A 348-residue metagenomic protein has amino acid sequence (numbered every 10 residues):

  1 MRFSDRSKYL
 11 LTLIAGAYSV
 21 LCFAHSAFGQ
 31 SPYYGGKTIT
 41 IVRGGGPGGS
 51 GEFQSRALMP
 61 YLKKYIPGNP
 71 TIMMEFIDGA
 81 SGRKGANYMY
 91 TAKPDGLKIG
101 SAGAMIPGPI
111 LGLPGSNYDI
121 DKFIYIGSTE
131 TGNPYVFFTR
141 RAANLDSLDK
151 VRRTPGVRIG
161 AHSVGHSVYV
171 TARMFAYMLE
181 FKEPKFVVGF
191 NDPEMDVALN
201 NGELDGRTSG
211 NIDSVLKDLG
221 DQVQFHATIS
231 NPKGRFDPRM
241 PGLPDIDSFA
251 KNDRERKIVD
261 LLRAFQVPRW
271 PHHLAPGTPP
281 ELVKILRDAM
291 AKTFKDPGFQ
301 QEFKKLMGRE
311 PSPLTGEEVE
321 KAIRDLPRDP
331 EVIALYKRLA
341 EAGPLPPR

Functional and structural regions predicted by a protein language model:
R2-I14: Bacterial N-terminal signal peptides that target proteins for export
F28-Y125, G165-V168, Y177-G220, F294-L306 (+2 more regions): N-terminal (or domain-start) structured segment
G46-G48, A104, R140-L145, A161-S167 (+3 more regions): Short coil/turn segments
P107-G115, S128-A143, R173-M178, V267-L274: Periplasmic solute-binding protein
D121-S163, I246: A conserved helix-loop-strand patch within extracytoplasmic ligand-binding domains of the periplasmic binding
V215-F294, E331, A342-R348: C-terminal lobe and pocket-closing loops of periplasmic/extracytoplasmic Venus-flytrap solute-binding proteins
S230-R235, I246, F299-I323: Mature extracytoplasmic/periplasmic domains
